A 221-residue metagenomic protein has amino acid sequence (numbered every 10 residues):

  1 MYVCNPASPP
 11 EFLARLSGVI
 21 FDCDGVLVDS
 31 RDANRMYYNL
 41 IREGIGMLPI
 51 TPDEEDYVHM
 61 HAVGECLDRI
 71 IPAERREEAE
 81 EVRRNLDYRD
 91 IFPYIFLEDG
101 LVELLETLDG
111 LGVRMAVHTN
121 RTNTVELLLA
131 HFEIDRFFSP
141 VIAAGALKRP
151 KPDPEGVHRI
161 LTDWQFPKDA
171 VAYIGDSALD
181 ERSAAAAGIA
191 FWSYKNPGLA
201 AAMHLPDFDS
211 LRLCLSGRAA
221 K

Functional and structural regions predicted by a protein language model:
M1-S17, E106-D109, T122, L127-K221: Asp-based, Mg2+/Mn2+-dependent phosphohydrolase catalytic module
Y2-E103, T107-L111: N-terminal helical cap/lid subdomain that shapes the substrate entry/recognition surface in HAD-like hydrolases
F21, M115, V171: Short glycine- and Lys/Arg-enriched binding-loop motifs that mark or flank ligand-binding interfaces
V26, H118-T119: Conserved phosphate-coupling serine/threonine residues in phosphotransfer and NTP-handling enzymes
E55, F96, V117, K148-R149 (+1 more regions): Residues that cap or flank secondary-structure elements
R114-A116, A190: Proline-centered loop/turn at the N-terminus of a beta-strand
